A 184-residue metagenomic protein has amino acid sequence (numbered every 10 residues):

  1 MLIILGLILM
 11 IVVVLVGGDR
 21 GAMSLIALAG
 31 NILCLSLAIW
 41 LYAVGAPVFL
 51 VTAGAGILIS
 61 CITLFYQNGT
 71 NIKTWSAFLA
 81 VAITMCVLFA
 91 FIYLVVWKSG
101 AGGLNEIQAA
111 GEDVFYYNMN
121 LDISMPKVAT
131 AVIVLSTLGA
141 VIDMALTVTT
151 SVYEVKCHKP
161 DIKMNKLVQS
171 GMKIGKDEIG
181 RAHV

Functional and structural regions predicted by a protein language model:
M1-C34: Membrane-anchoring/interfacial helices and their immediately flanking loops in integral membrane proteins
M23-E106: Transmembrane alpha-helical segments that form the functional core of multipass membrane systems
N71, V155-N165: Juxtamembrane helix-boundary/capping and inter-helix hinge elements in multi-pass membrane proteins
A82, I174-G180: Selective transmembrane-helix segments that form parts of the transport pathway or gating/packing helices in multipass
L121-A140: Hydrophobic alpha-helical transmembrane segments
G139-V155: Short helical (or helix-break) motifs at transmembrane helix termini and adjacent helical loops in multi-pass membrane
M164-K176: Helix-loop junctions and hydrophobic alpha-helical segments within the transmembrane domains of large membrane
A182-V184: Conserved small/polar residues in nucleotide/adenosyl-binding loops
